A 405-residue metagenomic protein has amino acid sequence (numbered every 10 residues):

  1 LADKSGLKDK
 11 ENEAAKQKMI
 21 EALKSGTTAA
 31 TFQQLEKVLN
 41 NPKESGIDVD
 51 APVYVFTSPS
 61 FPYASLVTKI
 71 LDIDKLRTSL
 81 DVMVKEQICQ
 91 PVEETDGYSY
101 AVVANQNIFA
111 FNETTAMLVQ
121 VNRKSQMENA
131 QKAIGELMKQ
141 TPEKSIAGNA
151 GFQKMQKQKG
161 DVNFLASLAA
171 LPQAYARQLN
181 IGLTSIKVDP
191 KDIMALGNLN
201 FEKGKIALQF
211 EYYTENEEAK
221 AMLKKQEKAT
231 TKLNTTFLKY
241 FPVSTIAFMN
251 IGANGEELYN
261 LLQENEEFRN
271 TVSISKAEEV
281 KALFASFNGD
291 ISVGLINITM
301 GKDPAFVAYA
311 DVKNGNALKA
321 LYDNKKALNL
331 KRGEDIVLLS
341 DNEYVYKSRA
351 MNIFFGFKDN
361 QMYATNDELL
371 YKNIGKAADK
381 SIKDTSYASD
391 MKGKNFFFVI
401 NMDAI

Functional and structural regions predicted by a protein language model:
L1-Y63, T68-I88, T95-S99, I146-K302: Structural boundary/hinge residues at secondary-structure and domain interfaces
A29-A150, S286-K394: Single conserved position on a long alpha-helix in the C-terminal lobe of the eukaryotic protein kinase
M138-K139, F164, F397-A404: Signature of lipid phosphatidyltransferase scaffolds
L369-L370, D403-I405: Short Gly/Pro-enriched loop/turn and capping motifs at secondary-structure junctions
